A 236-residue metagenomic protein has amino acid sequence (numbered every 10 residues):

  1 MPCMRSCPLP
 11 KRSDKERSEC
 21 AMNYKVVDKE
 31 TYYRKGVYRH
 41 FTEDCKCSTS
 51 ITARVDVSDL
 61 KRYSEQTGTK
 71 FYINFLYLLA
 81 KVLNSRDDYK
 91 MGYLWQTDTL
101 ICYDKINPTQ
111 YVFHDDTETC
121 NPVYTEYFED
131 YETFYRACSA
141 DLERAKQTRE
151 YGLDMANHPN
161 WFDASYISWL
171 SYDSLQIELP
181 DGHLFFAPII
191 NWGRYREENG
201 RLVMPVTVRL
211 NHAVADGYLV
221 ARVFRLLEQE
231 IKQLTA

Functional and structural regions predicted by a protein language model:
A21-D44, D104-F113, I177: Short amphipathic alpha-helices and their capping loops
Y24, T42-N74, K90-I106, W161-A164 (+2 more regions): Gly/Ser/Thr-rich phosphate-binding loops and adjoining beta-strand/alpha-helix segments that form adenosine-phosphate
I51, L60-T67, E118-E132, A215: Acyl-group handling in specialized metabolite and lipid biosynthesis
L60-S85, M204-V223: Acyl activation and transfer enzymes in specialized metabolism, enriched for ANL adenylate-forming modules
V82-Y124: Hydrophobic/aromatic-rich structural module bridging two neighboring secondary-structure elements via a short loop
H114-Y172: Helical lid/core segments from catalytic subdomains that handle acyl or acyl-like groups
A156-W169, P188-R225: Histidine-centered acyl-transfer/condensation active-site motif and its immediate structural neighborhood
